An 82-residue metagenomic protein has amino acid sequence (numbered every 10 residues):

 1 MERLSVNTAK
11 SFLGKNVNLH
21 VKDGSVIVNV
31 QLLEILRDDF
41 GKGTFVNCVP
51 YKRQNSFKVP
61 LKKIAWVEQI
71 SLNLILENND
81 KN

Functional and structural regions predicted by a protein language model:
E2-N82: Conserved RNA-binding domains used in RNP assembly and mRNA/RNA metabolism
